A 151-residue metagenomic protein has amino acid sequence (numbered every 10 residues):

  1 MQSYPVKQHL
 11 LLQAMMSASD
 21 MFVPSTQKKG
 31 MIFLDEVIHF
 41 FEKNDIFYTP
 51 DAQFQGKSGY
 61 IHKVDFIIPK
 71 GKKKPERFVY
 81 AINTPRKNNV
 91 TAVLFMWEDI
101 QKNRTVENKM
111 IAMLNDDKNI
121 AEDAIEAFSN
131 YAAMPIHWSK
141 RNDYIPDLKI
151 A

Functional and structural regions predicted by a protein language model:
M1-M31: Interdomain/boundary linker segments immediately adjacent to catalytic/signaling cores
Q8, V64-D65, L148-A151: Short, surface-exposed amphipathic charged segments that create phosphate/polyanion-binding patches used for binding
L10, E36, N89, D123 (+1 more regions): Exposed alpha-helical structural elements
T26-Q53: Phosphate/anion-contacting hairpin/loop surfaces
G30, G59, N89: Phosphate/oxyanion-binding active-site loops and adjacent basic polyanion-contact surfaces
K43-K72: Active-site metal-binding core of divalent-cation-utilizing nuclease and nuclease-like domains
K70-P135: Catalytic cores of nucleic-acid endonucleases
N88, Y131-A151: Non-catalytic C-terminal interaction segments of nucleic acid-processing enzymes
